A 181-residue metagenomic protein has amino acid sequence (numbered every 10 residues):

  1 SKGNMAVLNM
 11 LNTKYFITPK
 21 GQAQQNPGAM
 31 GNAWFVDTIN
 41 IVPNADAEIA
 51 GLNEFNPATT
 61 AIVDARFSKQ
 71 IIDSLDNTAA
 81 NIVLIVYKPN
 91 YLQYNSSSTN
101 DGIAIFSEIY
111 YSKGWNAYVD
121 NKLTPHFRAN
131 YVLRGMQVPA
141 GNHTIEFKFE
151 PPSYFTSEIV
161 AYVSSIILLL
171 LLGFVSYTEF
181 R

Functional and structural regions predicted by a protein language model:
S1-N77, T99, K122: Extracytoplasmic
L8, N56-R181: Active-site-proximal, structured, solvent-exposed surfaces of multi-pass membrane proteins that position macromolecular
